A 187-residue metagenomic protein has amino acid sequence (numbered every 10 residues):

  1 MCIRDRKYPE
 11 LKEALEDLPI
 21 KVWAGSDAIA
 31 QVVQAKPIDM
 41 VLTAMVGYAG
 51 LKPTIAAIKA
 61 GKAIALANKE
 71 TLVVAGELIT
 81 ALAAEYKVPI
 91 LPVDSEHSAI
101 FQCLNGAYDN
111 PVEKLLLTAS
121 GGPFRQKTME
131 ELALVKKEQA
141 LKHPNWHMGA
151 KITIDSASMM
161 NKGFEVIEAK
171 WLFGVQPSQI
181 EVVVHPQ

Functional and structural regions predicted by a protein language model:
M1-I3: Short, small-residue-biased leader/transition segments that mark boundaries at the very start of proteins
K7-A24, K36-D39: Internal alpha/beta domain cores that form substrate/cofactor-binding pockets in large enzymes and binding proteins
Y8-P9, I29-A30, T71-V74, H97-A99 (+1 more regions): Short gly/pro/ser/thr-enriched loop/turn and capping motifs at secondary-structure boundaries
L11, Y48-A60, K69-V88: Rossmann-fold NAD(P)-binding glycine/threonine-rich loop
V22-G25, L42-T43, L66-A67, I90-D94 (+2 more regions): General beta-strand structural signal in soluble alpha/beta enzymes
A24-A56: Beta-loop-alpha module in the N-terminal Rossmann-like domain of NAD(P)-dependent dehydrogenases, especially those
H97-N161: Conserved anion/nucleotide-ligand pocket segment
T153-Q187: Substrate-binding/catalytic subdomain of NAD(P)-dependent oxidoreductase enzymes
